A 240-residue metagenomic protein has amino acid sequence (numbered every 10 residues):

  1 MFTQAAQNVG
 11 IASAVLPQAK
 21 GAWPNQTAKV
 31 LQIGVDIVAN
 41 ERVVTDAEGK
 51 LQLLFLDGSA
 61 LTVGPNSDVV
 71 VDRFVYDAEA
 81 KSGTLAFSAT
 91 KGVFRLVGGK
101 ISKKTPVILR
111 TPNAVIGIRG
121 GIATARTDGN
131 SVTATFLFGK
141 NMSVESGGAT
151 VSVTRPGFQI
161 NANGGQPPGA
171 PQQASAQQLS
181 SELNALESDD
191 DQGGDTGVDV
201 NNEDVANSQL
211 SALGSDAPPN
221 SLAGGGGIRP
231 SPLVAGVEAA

Functional and structural regions predicted by a protein language model:
M1-Q7, A28-Q32, L56, G64 (+2 more regions): C-terminal interaction modules
G10-A162: Structural recognition of beta-strand segments within beta-rich domains
